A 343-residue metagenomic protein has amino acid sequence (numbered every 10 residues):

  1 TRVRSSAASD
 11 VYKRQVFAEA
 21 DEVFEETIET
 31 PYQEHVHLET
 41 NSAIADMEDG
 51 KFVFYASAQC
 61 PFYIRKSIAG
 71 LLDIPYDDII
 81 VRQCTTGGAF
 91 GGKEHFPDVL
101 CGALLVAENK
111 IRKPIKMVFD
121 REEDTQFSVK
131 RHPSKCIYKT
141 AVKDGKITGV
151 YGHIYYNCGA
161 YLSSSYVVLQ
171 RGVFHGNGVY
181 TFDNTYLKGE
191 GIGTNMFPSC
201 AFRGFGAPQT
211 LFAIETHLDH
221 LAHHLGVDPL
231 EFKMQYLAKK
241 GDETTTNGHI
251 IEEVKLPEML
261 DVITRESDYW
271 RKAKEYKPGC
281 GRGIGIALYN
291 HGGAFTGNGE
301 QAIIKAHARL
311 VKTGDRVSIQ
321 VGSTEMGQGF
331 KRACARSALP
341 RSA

Functional and structural regions predicted by a protein language model:
T1-A8, Y12: Single conserved hydrophobic/aromatic residue that forms the stacking wall/gate of nucleotide- or nucleobase-binding
D10-A43, P133-H217, F295-I304: Glycine-rich loop/linker segments at domain edges
E19-F24, T40-N41, E48-F52, I74-D78 (+7 more regions): Short coil/turn connectors at secondary-structure junctions
F24, E29-E34, M234-L310: Accessory "access/gating" subregions that flank catalytic or transport cores
A43-I111, V167-N177, A201-E231, Y236 (+6 more regions): Alpha-helical support elements that line or immediately flank enzyme active sites and cofactor-binding pockets
D46, R82, G92, L104 (+7 more regions): Glycine-rich anion/phosphate-binding loop at the beta-strand->alpha-helix junction
D78-C84, R112-E122, T148-H153, P229-A238 (+2 more regions): Beta-strand segments within the central parallel beta-sheet cores of soluble alpha/beta enzyme folds
I115-C136, L288, G292-G297: Structured beta-strand/loop patches that form or line metal/cofactor-binding pockets in enzymes
